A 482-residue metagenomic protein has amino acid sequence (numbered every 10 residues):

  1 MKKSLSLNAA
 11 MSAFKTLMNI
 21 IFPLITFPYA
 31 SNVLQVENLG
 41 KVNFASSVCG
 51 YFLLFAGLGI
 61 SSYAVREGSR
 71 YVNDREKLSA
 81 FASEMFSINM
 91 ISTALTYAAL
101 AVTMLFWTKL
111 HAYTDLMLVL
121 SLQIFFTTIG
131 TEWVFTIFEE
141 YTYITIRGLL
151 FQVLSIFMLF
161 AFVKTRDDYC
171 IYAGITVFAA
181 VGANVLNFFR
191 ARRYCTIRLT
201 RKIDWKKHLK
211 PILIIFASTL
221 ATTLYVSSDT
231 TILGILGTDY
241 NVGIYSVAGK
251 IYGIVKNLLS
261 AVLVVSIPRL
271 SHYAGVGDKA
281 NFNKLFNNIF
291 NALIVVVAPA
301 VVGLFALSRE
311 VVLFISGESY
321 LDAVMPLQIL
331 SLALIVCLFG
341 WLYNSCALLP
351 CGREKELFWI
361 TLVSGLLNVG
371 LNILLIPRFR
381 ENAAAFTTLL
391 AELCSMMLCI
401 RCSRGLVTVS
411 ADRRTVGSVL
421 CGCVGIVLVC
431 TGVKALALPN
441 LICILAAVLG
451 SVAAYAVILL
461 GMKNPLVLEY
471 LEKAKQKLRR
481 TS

Functional and structural regions predicted by a protein language model:
M1-F22, E76-S79, S83, K202-S218 (+2 more regions): N-terminal membrane topogenesis motif
K3-S62, Y97, I156, T176 (+1 more regions): Signature of the first transmembrane helix
F27-P28, G57-N73, A248, Y252-F290 (+2 more regions): Helix-loop junctions and terminal segments of transmembrane helices in multi-pass membrane transport/translocation
S31-L39, L105-T114, F138-T142, I146-N184 (+4 more regions): Membrane-interface helix-loop junctions in multi-pass transport and translocation proteins
M104-L120, L304-V336: Interfacial segments at transmembrane-helix termini and the short loops linking adjacent helices
T114, F125-G148, L332-V363: Membrane-interface junctions at transmembrane-helix termini in multi-pass inner-membrane proteins
T145, Y169-T176, G182-V226, T231 (+5 more regions): Interhelical loop/hinge segments that connect adjacent transmembrane helices in multipass membrane
G432-S482: Membrane-proximal transmembrane or re-entrant/amphipathic helices at the cytosolic face
